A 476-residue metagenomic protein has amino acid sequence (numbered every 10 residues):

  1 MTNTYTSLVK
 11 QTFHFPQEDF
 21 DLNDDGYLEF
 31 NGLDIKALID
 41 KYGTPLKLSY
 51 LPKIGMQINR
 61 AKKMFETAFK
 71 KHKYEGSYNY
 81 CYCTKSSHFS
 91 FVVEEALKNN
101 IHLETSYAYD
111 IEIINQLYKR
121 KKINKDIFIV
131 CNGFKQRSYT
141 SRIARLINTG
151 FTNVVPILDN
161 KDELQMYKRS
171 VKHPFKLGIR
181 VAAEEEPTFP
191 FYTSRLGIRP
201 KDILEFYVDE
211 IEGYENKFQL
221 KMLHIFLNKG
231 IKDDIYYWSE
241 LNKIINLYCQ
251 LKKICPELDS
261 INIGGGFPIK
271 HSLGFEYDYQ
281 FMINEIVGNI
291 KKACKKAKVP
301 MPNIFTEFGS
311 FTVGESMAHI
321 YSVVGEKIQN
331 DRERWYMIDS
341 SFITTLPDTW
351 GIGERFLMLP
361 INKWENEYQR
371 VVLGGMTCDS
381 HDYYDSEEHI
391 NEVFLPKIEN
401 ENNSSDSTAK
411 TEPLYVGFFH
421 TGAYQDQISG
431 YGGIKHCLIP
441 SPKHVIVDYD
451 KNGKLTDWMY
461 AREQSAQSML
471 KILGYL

Functional and structural regions predicted by a protein language model:
M1-S138, R370-V372, N391-Q427, G432 (+2 more regions): N-terminal capping/small domains of soluble enzymes
I54, K85, Y107, I179 (+5 more regions): Conserved, mostly hydrophobic/aromatic
A68-E75, F206-L220, Q250-E257, E285-P302 (+1 more regions): A structural motif corresponding to the C-terminal end of an alpha-helix and its immediate exit/capping segment
Y78-S260, I269: Active-site-proximal beta-alpha core segment in soluble small-molecule metabolic enzymes
L227-N228, I261-H271, T306-F311: Glycine-rich beta-strand-to-loop/alpha-helix junction loops that act as flexible
K232-S239, K270-M282, V313-G325, G430: Short glycine/threonine-rich loop-to-helix capping motif typified by GTGT followed within a few residues by an Asp-Pro
W238-I261, S272-N303, I328: Catalytic cores of soluble, metal-dependent hydrolases
E285-V287, K291, K295, V299-L476: Charged (often Lys/Glu-rich) extended helix/loop segments that serve as interaction or gating elements
